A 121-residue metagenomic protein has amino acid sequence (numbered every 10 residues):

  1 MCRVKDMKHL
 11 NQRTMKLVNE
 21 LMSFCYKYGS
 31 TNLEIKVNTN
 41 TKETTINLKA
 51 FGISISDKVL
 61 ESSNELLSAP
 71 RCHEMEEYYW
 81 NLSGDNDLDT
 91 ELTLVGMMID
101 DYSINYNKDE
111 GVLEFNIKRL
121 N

Functional and structural regions predicted by a protein language model:
M1-H9: N-terminal presequence-like segments and adjacent domain-start helices
K8-N38, D89-M98: Conserved ATP-binding N-box helix of the HATPase_c
T31-L33, T44, Y102, L113: Conserved beta-strand core positions
L33-K49: Short, well-structured hydrophobic secondary-structure segments
I46-L92, L120: Glycine-rich/acidic phosphate-handling loop/turn and adjacent ATP-lid/helix of nucleotide-binding kinase/ATPase domains
N47-K49, N105, E114-N116: Beta-strand residues in well-ordered beta-sheet regions across diverse protein folds
D100-Y106: Glycine-rich ATP-binding loops of the HATPase_c
E110-L120: Short C-terminal beta-strand
